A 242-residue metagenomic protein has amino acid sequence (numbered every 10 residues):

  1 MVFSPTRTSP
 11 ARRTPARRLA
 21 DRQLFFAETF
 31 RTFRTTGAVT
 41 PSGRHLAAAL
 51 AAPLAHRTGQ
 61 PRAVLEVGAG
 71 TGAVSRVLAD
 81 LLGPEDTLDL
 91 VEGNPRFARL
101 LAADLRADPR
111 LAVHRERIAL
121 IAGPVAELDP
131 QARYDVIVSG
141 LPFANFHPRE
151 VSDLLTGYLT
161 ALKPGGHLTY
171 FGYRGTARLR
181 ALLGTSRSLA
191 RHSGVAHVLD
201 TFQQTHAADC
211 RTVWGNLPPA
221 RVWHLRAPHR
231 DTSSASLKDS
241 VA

Functional and structural regions predicted by a protein language model:
A20-R57: Class I SAM-dependent methyltransferase Rossmann-like catalytic core, especially the SAM/SAH-binding loop
P61-G70: Conserved class I S-adenosyl-L-methionine
T71-P84: Conserved SAM-binding loop of SAM-dependent methyltransferases across substrates and taxa, primarily the Class I
N94: Conserved SAM/SAH-binding beta-strand->alpha-helix loop
A98-P130: S-adenosyl-L-methionine
N145-G157: A short, conserved alpha-helix within the catalytic core of class I
P164-R174: Conserved beta-strand signature within the Rossmann-like core of class I S-adenosyl-L-methionine
R191-A242: Class I S-adenosyl-L-methionine
